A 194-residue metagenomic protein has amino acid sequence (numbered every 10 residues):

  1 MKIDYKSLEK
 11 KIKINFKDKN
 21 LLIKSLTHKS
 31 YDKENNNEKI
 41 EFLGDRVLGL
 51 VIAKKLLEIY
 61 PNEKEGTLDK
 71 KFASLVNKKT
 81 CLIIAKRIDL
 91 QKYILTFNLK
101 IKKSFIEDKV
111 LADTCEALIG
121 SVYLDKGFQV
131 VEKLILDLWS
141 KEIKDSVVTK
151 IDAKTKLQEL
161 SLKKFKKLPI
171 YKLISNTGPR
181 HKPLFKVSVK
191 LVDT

Functional and structural regions predicted by a protein language model:
M1-T194: Double-stranded RNA-binding/processing signature
